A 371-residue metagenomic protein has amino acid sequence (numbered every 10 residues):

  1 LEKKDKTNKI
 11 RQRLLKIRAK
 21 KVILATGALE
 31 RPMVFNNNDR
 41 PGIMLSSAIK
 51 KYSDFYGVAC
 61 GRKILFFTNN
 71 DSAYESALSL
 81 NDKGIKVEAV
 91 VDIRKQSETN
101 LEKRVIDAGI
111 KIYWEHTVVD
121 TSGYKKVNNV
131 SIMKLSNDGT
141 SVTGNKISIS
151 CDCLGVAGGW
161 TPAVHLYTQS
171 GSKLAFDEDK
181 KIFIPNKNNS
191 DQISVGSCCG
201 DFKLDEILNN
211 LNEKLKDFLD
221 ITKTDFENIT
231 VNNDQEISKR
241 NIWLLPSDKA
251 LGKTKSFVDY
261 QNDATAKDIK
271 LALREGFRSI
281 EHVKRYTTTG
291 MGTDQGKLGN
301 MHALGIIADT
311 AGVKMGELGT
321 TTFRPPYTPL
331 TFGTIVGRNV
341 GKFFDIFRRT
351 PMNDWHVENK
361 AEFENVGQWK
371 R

Functional and structural regions predicted by a protein language model:
L1-P351: Residues forming the flavin
D345-R371: N- or domain-start disorder-to-order transition segments that initiate the globular core
